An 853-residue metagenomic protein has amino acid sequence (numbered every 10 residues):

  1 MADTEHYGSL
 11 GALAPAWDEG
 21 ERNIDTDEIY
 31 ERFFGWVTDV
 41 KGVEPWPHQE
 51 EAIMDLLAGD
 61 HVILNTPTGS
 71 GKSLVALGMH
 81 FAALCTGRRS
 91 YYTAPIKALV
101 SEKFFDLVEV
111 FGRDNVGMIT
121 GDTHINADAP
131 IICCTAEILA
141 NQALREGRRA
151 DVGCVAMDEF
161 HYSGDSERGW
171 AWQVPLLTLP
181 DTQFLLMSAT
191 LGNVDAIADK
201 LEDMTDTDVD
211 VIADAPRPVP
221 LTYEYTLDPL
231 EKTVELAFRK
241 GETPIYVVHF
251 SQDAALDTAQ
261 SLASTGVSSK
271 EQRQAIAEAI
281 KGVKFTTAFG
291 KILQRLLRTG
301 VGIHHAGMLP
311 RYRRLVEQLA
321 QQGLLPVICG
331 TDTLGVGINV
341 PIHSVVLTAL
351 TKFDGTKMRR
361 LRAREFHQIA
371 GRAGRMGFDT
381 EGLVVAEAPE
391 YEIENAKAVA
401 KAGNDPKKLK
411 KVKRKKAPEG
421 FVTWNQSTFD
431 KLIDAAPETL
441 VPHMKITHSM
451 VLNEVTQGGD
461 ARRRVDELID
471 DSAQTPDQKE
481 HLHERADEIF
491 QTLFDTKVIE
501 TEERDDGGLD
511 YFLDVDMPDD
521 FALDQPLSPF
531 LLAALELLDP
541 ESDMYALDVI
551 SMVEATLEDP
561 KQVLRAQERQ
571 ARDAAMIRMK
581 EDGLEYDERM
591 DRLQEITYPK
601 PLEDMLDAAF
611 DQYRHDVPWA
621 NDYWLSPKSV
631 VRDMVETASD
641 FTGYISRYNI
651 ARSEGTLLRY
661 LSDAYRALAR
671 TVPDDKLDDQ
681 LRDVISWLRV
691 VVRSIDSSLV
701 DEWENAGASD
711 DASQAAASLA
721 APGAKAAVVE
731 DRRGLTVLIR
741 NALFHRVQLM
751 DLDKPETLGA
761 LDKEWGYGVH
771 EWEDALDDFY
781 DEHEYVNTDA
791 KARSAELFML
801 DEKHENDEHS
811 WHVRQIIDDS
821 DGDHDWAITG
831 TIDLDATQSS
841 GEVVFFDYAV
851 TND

Functional and structural regions predicted by a protein language model:
M1-V62, V267-R298: Helicase-associated low-complexity/disordered flanking segments
G35-T222, T226, P244-K270, H304: Conserved P-loop/Walker A NTP-binding site and adjacent catalytic elements of P-loop NTPases
Y91-T93, S101, V108-G117, Q252-V327 (+1 more regions): Conserved C-terminal RecA-like helicase domain
D128-L144, T299-R313, L319-N339: Conserved two-lobed SF2 helicase motor
V152-V155, V327-K352, E381-E387: A short beta-strand element within the Helicase C-terminal
E224-F250, D257-Q260, R314-G323: Conserved interdomain hinge at the start of the Helicase C-terminal
G302, Q321-Q322, D405-R814: Non-catalytic terminal extensions of ATP-dependent helicases
S344-L347, T351-D354, R359-N404: Conserved segment of the helicase C-terminal RecA-like domain
